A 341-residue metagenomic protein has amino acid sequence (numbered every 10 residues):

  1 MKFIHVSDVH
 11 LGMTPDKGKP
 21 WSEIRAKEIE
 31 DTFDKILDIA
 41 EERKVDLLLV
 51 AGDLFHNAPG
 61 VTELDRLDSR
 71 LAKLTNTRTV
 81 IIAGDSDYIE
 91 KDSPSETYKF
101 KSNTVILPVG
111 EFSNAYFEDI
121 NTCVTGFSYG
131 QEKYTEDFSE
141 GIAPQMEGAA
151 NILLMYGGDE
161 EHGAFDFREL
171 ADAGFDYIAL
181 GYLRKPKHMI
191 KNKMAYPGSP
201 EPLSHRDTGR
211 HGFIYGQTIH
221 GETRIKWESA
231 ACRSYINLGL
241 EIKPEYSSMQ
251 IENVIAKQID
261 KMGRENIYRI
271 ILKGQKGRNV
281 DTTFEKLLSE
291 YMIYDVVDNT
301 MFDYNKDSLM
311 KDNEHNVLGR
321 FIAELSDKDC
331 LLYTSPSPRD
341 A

Functional and structural regions predicted by a protein language model:
M1-R66: N-terminal active-site segment of His-dependent metallophosphoesterases
K27, F112-E118, P197-R269: Binuclear metal-dependent phosphoesterase catalytic core
E42-K44, M146-E147, M262-G263: Glycine-rich phosphate-binding loop signature in dinucleotide/nucleotide-binding domains
L47, H56-H205, G209-G212: His/Asp/Glu-rich metal-coordinating catalytic cores of metallo-dependent phosphodiesterases/hydrolases acting on
K257-D260, N266-V297, M301-N305: C-terminal structural cap/anchor segments
L309, H315-G319, E324-L332: Long, low-complexity C-terminal extensions of enzymes
Y333-A341: Single conserved hydrophobic/aromatic residue that forms the stacking wall/gate of nucleotide- or nucleobase-binding
